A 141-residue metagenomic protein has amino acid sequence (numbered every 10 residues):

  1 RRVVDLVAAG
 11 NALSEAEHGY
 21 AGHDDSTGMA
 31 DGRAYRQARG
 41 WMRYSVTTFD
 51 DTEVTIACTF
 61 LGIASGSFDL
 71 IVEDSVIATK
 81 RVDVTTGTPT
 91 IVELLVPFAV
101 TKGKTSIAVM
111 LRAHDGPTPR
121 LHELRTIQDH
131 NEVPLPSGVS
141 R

Functional and structural regions predicted by a protein language model:
R1-D51, T59, D115-R141: Glycan-recognition and processing domains
A38-G40, A64, T90-V92: Residues that act as N-cap/strand-start positions at coil-to-secondary-structure junctions
M42, T52-V54, A64-F68: Short beta-strand/loop motifs in extracellular/secreted proteins, especially within beta-sandwich accessory domains
S45-T47, A57-T59, I71, L95-P97 (+1 more regions): Residue-level recognition of well-ordered beta-strand positions that form the cores of beta-sheet-rich folds across
I56, F98-I127: Extracellular beta-strand ligand-recognition surfaces/modules
S65-A78: Short, surface-exposed beta-strand/strand-loop-strand elements in extracellular ectodomains
V76-K102: Extracellular carbohydrate recognition and processing domains and analogous Trp-centered ligand-binding platforms
